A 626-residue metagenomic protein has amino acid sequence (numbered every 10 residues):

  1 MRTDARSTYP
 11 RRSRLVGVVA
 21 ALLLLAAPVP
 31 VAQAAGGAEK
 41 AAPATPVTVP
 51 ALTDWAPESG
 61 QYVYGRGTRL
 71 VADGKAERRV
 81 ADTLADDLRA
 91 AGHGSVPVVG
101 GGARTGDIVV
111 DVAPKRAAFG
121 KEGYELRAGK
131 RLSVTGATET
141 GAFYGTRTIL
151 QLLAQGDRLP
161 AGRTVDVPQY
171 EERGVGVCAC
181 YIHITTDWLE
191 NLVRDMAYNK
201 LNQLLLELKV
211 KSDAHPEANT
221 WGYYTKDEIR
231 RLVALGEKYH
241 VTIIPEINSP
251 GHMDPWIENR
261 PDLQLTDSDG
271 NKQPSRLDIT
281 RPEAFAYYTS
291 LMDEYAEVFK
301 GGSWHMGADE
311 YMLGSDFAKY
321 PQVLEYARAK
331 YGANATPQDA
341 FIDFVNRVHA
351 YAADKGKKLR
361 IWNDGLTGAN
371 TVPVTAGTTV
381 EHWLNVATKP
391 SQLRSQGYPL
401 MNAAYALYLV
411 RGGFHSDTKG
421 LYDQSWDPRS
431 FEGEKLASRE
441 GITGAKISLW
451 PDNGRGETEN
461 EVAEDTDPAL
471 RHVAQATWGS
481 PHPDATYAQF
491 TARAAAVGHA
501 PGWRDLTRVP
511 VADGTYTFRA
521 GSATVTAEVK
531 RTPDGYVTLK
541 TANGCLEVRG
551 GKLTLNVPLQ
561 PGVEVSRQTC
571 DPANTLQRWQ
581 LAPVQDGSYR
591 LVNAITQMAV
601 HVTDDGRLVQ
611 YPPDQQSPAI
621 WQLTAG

Functional and structural regions predicted by a protein language model:
M1-A38: Secretory targeting and sorting signals
R11, G17, A35-T164, K355 (+3 more regions): Acidic, contiguous N-terminal accessory segments
D73, E207-K209, I244-E246, G307-D309 (+4 more regions): Generic beta-strand/beta-sheet core signal
R79, H183-I184, K211-H215, P250-D254 (+5 more regions): Flexible loop/turn segments at secondary-structure boundaries
H93, L359-D364, T371-T378, L384-A512: Flexible, acidic glycine-rich loops studded with aromatic residues
F119, G123-H305, S315-K319, E325-A327 (+2 more regions): Feature activates predominantly on carbohydrate-active enzymes
R276-T378, W383-Q392, Q396: Active-site neighborhood of glycoside hydrolase catalytic domains
P510-G626: Lectin-like carbohydrate-binding module/patch detector with strong preference for beta-trefoil
